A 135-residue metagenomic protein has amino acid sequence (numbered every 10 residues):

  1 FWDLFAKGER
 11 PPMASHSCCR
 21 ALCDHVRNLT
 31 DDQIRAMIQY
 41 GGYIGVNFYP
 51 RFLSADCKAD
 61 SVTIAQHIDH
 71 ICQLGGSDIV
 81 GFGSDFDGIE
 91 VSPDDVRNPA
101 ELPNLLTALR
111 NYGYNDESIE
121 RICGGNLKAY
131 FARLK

Functional and structural regions predicted by a protein language model:
F1-M13, V26-G42, V62-D78: Histidine/acidic residue-rich metal-binding segments in metalloenzymes
G8, C18-C19, F48-F52, F86-G88: Active-site-proximal loop/turn and secondary-structure-junction residues that shape catalytic pockets, frequently
H16, I44, I71, D85 (+1 more regions): Conserved, mostly hydrophobic/aromatic
H25-L29, K58-T63, P93-A100: Alpha-helix N-cap and loop-to-helix initiation/capping positions
Y43, N47-Y49, D56-K58, L74: Extended C-terminal subregions enriched in glycine
F48, L74-R97: Short acidic/histidine-rich active-site segments
R97-K135: Mid-to-C-terminal alpha-helical segments outside catalytic/metal-binding sites
